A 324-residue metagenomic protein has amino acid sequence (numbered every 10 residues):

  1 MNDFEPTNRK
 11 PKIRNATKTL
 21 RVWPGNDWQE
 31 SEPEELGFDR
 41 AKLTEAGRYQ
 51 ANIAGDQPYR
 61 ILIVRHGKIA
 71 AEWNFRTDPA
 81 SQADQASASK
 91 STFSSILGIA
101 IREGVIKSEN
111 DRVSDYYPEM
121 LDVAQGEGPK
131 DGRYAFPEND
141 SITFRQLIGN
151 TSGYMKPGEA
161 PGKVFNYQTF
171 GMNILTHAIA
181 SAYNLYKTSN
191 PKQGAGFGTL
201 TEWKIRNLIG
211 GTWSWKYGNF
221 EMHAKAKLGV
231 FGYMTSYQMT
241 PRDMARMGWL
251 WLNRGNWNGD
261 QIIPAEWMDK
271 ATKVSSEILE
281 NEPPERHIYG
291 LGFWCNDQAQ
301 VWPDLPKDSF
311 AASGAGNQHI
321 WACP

Functional and structural regions predicted by a protein language model:
M1-D78, A83, I101-K107, G149: N-terminal leader/targeting segments and the immediately adjacent pre-domain N-terminus
G67, A83-E109, L175-I179, M244-M247 (+1 more regions): Active-site SXXK
D78-A80, P157-P161, M172-N173, A180 (+2 more regions): Flexible glycine/proline-enriched surface loops and loop-helix/loop-strand junctions
A83-D84, F136, E159-Y167, V230-Q238 (+1 more regions): Solvent-exposed loop and edge beta-strand segments that line ligand/cofactor-binding and catalytic clefts
D84, E103-Y154, N184-M234, E266: Active-site helix/loop module of the DD-peptidase/beta-lactamase fold, centered on the serine-lysine SxxK catalytic
N150, G171-A178, T235-N256, Q318-P324: Active-site-proximal alpha-helical segments within enzyme catalytic domains
K216-I278: Flexible, glycine-rich surface segments
G218-A226, K273-C323: Active-site Gly/Thr loop motif
